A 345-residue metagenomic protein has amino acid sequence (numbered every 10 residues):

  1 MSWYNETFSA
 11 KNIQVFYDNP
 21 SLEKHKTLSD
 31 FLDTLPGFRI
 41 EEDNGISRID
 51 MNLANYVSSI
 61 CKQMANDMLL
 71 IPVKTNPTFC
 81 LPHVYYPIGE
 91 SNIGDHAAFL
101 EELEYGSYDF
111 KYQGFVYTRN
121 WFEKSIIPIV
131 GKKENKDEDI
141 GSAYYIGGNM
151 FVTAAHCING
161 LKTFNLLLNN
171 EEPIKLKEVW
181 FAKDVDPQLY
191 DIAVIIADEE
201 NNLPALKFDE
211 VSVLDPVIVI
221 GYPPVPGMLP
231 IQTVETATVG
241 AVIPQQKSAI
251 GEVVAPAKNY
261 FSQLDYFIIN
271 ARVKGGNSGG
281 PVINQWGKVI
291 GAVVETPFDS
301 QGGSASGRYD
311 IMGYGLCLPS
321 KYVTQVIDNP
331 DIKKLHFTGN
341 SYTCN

Functional and structural regions predicted by a protein language model:
M1-M51: Short amphipathic alpha-helical interface segments
R48-N66: Short amphipathic alpha-helical interaction segments
K62-T78: A short, conserved structural fragment
V73, N284-N345: C-terminal subregion of chymotrypsin/trypsin-like serine protease catalytic domains
I93-Y105, E134, E138-I140, I146-Y190: Catalytic-histidine neighborhood of serine endopeptidases, predominantly the chymotrypsin-like S1/PA family
A97-Y144, F151, L335, T343-N345: N-terminal activation segment of mature serine protease catalytic domains
I129, A143, N149, T153 (+8 more regions): Terminal peptide-recognition signature
L203-F267, V273-N277, V293-I311: Flexible, gly/ser-rich surface segments that form the specificity/activation loops bordering the active-site cleft
